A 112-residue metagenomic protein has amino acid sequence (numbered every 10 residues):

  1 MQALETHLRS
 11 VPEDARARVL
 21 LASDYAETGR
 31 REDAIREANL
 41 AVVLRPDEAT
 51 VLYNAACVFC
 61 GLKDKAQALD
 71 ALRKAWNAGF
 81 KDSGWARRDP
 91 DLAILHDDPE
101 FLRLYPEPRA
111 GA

Functional and structural regions predicted by a protein language model:
M1-A112: Alpha-helical protein-protein interaction modules
